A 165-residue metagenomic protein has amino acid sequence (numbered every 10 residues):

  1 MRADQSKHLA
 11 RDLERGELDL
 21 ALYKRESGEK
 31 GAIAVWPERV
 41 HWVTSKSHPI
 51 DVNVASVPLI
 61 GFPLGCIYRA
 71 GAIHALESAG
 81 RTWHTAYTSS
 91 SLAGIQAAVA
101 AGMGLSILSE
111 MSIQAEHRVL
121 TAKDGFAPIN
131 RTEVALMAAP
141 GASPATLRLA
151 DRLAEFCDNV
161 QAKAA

Functional and structural regions predicted by a protein language model:
M1-D4, T82-S91: Short beta-strand-to-loop elements that line the ligand-binding cleft of bilobed periplasmic-binding protein-like
M1-G28: Central regulatory/effector-binding core of bacterial HTH transcription factors
M1-R2, A10-D12, H74-S78, D151: Short alpha-helix C-terminal cap/hinge motif
L13-E14, A72, A97-M103: Hydrophobic residues within well-ordered alpha-helices
E29-I33, E38, A100-G141: Beta-alpha-beta core module
K30-L64: Flexible hinge/capping segments at coil-to-helix
P58-A79, P144-L147: Secondary-structure junction motif
G125-A165: A late-sequence structural motif
